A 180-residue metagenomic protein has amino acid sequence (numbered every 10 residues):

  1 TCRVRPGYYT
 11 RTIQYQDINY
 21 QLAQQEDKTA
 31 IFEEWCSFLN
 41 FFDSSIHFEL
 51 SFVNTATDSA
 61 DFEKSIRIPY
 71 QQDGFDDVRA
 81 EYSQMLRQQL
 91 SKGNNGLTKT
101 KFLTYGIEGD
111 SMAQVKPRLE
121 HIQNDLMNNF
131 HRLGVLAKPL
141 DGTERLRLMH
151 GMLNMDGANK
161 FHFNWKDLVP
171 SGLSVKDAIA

Functional and structural regions predicted by a protein language model:
T1-A180: Extended, folded cores of ATP/NTP-driven motor/assembly subunits in large transport and secretion machines
